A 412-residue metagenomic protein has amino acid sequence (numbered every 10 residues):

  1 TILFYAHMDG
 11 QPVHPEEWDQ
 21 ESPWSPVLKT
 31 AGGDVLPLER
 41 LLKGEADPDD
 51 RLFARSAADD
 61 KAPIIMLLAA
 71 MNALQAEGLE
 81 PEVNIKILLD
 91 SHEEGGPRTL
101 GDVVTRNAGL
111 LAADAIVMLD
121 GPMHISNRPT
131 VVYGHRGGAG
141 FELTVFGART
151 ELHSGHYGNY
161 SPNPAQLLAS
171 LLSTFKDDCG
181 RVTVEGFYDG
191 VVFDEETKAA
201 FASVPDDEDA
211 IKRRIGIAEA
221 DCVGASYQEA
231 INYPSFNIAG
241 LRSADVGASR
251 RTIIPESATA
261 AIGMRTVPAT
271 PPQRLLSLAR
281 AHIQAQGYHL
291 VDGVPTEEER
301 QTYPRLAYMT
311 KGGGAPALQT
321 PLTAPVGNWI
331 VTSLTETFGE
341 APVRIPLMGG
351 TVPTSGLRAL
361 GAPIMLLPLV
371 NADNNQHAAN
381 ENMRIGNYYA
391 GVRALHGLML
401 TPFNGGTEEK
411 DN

Functional and structural regions predicted by a protein language model:
T1-A57, E77-V83, I262: Acidic/His- and Gly-rich active-site-bordering loop/insert found across diverse amide/peptide-bond hydrolases
Q11, I125, V182-S257, P268-A281 (+2 more regions): An extended, acidic, His-containing surface patch that forms the Zn2+-binding/catalytic region of metallohydrolases
E21, E82, A112, S126 (+3 more regions): Short, solvent-exposed loop/turn segments at the edges of secondary structure
K43-D47, E142-G155: The feature captures the short pre-catalytic strand/loop hairpin that immediately precedes and shapes the active-site
K43-G134: Acidic/histidine-rich catalytic neighborhood of metal-dependent amide-processing enzymes
A58, R149, G263-P272, A315: A generic structural motif
T130-F146, N232, L367-N371: Flexible glycine/proline-rich, aromatic-decorated loop/lid segments
G158-C179: A short core secondary-structure module
